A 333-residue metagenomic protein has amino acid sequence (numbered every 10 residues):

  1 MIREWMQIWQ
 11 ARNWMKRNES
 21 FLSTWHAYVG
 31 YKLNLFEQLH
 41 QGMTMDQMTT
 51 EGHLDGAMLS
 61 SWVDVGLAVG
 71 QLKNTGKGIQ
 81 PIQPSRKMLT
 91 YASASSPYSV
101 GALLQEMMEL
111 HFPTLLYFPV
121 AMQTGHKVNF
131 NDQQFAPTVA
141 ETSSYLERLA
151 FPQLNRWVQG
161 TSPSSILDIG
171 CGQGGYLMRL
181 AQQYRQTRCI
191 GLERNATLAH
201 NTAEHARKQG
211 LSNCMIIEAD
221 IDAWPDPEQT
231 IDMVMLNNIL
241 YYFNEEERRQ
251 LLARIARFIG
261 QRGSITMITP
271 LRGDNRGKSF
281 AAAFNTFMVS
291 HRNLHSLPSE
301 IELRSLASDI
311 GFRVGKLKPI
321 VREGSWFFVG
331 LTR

Functional and structural regions predicted by a protein language model:
S20, V65-S164: Conserved Class I S-adenosyl-L-methionine-dependent methyltransferase catalytic core
S162-G172: Conserved class I S-adenosyl-L-methionine
Q173-R185: Conserved SAM-binding loop of SAM-dependent methyltransferases across substrates and taxa, primarily the Class I
T202-A203: Conserved SAM-binding loop
M235: A conserved beta-strand element that flanks and buttresses the S-adenosyl-L-methionine
R249-Q261: A short glycine-rich, Lys/Arg-flanked "PGG" loop and its adjoining helix->strand segment in the class I
R262-P270: Conserved beta-strand signature within the Rossmann-like core of class I S-adenosyl-L-methionine
G277-N293: Short, glycine-/aromatic-enriched active-site segment of Class I SAM-dependent methyltransferases
